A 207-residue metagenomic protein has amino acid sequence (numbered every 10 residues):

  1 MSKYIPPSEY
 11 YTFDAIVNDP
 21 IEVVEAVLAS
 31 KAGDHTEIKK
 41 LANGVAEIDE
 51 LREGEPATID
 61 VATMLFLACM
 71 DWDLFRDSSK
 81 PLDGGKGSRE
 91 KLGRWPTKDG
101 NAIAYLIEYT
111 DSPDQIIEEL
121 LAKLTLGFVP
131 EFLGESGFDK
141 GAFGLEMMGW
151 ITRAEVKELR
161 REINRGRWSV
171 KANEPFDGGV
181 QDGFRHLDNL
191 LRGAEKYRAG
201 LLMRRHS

Functional and structural regions predicted by a protein language model:
M1-N189, G193-K196, H206-S207: Acidic (Asp/Glu-rich) sequence patches and key acidic residues that form negatively charged surfaces used
Y197-L201: Short helix-adjacent coil turns
